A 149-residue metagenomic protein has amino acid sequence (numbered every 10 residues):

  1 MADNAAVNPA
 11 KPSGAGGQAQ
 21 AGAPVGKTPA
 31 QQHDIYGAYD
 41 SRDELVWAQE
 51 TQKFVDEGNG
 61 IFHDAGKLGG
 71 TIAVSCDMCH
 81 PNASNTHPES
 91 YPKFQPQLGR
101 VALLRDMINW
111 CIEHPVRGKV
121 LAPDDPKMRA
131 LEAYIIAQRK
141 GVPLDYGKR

Functional and structural regions predicted by a protein language model:
M1-E57, L98-R149: Post-cleavage N-terminal segment of exported redox proteins
V55-L68: Sequence context of c-type cytochrome heme-c attachment sites
G70-A73, D125: Non-catalytic, surface-exposed connector residues within folded enzymatic/regulatory domains
I72-A83, L131, I135: The canonical Cys-X-X-Cys-His
M78-T86, L104-W110: A short glycine/small-residue-enriched secondary-structure motif
H87-F94: Short cysteine/histidine-rich zinc-coordinating motifs and their immediately flanking basic loops
